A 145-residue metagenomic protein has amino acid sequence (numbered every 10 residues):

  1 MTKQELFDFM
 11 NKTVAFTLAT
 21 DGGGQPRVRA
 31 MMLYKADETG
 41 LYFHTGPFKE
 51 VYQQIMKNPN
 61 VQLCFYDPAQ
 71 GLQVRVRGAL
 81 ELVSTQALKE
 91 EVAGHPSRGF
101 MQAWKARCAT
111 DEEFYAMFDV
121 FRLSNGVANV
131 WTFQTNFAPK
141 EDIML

Functional and structural regions predicted by a protein language model:
M1-Q4, T45-K49, K105-A106: Charged, amphipathic alpha-helical segments
D8-G23, V61-F65: A short, Trp-centered hydrophobic/proline-enriched beta-strand micro-motif
T17, L41-Y42, N129: General beta-strand recognition
D21-G23, G46-F48, Y66-P68, V76-E81: Histidine- and/or cysteine-centered catalytic micro-motif in compact active-site loops
R29-M32: Conserved beta-strand in the GNAT
Y34-G71: A short mixed-secondary-structure module that forms the rim of ligand-binding clefts
R75-L145: Charged, gly/pro-rich active-site loop segments
